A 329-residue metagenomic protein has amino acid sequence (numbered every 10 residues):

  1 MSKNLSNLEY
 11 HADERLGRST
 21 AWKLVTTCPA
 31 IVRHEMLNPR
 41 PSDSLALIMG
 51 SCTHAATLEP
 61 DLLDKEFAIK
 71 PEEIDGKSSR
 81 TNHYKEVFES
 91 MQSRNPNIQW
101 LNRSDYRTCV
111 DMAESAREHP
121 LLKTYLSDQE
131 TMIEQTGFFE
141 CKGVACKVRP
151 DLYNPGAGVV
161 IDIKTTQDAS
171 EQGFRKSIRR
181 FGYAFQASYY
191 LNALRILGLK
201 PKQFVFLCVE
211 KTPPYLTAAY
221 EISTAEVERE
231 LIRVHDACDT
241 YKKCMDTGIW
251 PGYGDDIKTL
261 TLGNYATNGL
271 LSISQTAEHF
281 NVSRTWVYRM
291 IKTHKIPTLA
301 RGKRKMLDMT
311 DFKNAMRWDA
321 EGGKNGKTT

Functional and structural regions predicted by a protein language model:
M1-V148, T259: Metal-dependent nuclease catalytic cores that hydrolyze phosphodiester bonds in DNA/RNA, characterized by
P150-K176, Y190: Conserved catalytic cores of phosphodiester-cleaving nucleases, focusing on short active-site segments
Q167-F181, S223-T224, K295: Short helix/strand-bridging catalytic loops that position acidic/His residues to coordinate divalent metals and engage
F181, Y189-T267: Metal-dependent nuclease catalytic regions and adjoining charged, substrate-binding loops involved in nucleic-acid end
D239, K243, K292-T293, K303 (+1 more regions): Residue-level detection of the helix-turn-helix DNA-binding "recognition helix"
A266-W286: Polyanion-binding surface elements
N281-M306: Major-groove DNA-recognition helix of helix-turn-helix-type DNA-binding domains
T310-T329: A short, Lys/Arg-enriched interface patch at domain edges and termini
